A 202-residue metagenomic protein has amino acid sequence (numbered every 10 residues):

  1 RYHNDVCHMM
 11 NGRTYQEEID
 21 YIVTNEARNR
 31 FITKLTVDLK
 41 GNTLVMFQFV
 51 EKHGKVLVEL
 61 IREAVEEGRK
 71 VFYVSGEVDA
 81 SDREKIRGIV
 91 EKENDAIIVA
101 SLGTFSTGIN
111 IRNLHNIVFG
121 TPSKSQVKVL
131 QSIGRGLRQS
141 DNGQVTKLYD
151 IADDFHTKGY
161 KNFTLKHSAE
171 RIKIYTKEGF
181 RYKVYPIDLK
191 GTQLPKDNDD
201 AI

Functional and structural regions predicted by a protein language model:
R1-C7: Short amphipathic
C7-A64: Conserved interdomain hinge at the start of the Helicase C-terminal
I19-N25, V74-V78, D95: Short, flexible loop segments at the rims of nucleotide/cofactor-binding pockets, characterized by
K40-G41, G68-R69, N94-D95, L114: Short, high-confidence coil segments that cap the C-terminus of an alpha-helix and link into the following beta-strand
N42, F180-I202: Long, largely alpha-helical accessory region at the distal end of helicase-like NTP-driven motors
N42, K70, Q144-K147: Residues at the starts of beta-strands that form the adenosine-phosphate
L44, R62-K85: Conserved RecA-like helicase motor-core motifs
G76-R181: Conserved RecA-like P-loop NTPase helicase motor core
